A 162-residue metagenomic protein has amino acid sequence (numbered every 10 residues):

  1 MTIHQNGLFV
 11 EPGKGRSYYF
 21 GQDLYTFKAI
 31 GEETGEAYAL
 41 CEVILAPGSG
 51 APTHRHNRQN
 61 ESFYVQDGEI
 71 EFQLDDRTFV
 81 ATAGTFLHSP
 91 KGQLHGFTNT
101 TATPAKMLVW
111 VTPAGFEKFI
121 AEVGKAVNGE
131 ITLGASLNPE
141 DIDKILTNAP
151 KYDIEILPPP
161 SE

Functional and structural regions predicted by a protein language model:
M1-Y38, T132-E162: A short, N-terminal "cap"/entry segment at the start of jelly-roll beta-barrel domains of the cupin/DSBH fold
F9, E69, D76-L94: Short acidic-glycine-tyrosine-enriched beta hairpin
T26-F27, C41-H56: Conserved short histidine dyad/triad with adjacent acidic residue
F27, L40-E42, S62, T78 (+1 more regions): Conserved hydrophobic/aromatic beta-strand scaffold that supports enzyme active sites
T34, E71, T82, K91-E117: Ligand-binding loop in jelly-roll beta-barrel domains
A37, E61-Y64, F119: Residue-level recognition of specific faces of alpha-helices
S49-A51, F63, G68-Q73, L87: Short beta-strand segments in beta-sandwich/barrel cores
T103-T147: A contiguous, mid-protein "functional segment" used to position or interact with cofactors/ions or partner subunits
